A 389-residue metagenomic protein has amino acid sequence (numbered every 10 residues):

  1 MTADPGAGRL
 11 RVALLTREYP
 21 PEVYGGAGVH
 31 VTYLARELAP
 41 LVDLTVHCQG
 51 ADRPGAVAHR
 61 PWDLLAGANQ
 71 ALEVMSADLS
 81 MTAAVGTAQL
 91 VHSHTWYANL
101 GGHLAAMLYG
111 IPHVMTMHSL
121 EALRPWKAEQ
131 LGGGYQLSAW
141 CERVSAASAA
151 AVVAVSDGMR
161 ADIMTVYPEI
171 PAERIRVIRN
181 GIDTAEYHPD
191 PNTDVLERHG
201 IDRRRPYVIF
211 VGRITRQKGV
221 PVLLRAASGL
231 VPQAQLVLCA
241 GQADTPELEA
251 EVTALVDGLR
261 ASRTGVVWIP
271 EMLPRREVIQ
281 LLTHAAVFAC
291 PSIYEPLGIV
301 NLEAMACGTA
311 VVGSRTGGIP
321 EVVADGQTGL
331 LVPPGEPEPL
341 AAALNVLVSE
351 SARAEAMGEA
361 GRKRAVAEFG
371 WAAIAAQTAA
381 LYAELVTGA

Functional and structural regions predicted by a protein language model:
A51-D52, I182, Q235-T253, V267: Glycosyltransferase donor-sugar binding loop
P112-V114, A122-V144, A161: Nucleotide-sugar donor phosphate/pyrophosphate-binding loop at the beta->alpha transition of glycosyltransferases
G158, G181: Carbohydrate-associated surface elements
E249-R276: Nucleotide-activated donor-binding/catalytic signature segment of Leloir-type glycosyltransferases, i.e., the conserved
Q280-A285: Short alpha-helical donor nucleotide-sugar binding micro-motif in glycosyltransferases
I293: Aromatic "clamp/platform" in nucleotide-sugar-dependent glycosyltransferases that forms part of the donor/acceptor
A310-G313, V323: Short hydrophobic beta-strand element within catalytic cores of glycosyltransferases and related nucleotide-activated
D325-G326, L330-P337, V346-S351: Conserved acidic donor-binding segment of nucleotide-sugar-dependent glycosyltransferases
